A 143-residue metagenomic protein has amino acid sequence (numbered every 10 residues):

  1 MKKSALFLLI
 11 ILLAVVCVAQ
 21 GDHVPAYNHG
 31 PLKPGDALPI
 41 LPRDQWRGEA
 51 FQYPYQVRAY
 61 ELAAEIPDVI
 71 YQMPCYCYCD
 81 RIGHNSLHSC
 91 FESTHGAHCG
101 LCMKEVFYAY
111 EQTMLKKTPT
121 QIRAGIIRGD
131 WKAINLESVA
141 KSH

Functional and structural regions predicted by a protein language model:
M1-A64, Y110-H143: Secretory/periplasmic and organellar redox-cofactor proteins
A64-Y71: Short, flexible, mixed-charge glycine/proline-rich loop motifs that serve as phosphate/nucleic-acid-contacting
M73-I82, S86-A109: Short, thiol/selenol-centered motifs that function as redox-active sites or metal-ligating centers
